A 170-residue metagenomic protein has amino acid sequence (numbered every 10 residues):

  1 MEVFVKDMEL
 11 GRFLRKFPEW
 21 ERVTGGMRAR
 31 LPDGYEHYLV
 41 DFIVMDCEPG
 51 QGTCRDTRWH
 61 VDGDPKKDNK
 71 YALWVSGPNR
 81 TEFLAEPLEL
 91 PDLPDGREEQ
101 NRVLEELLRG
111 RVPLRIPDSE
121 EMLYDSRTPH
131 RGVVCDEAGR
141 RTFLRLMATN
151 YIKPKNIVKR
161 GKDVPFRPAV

Functional and structural regions predicted by a protein language model:
M1-Y71: Signature of the catalytic double-stranded beta-helix
L10, G26, P65-K66, R80 (+4 more regions): A generic structural signal for solvent-exposed, polar alpha-helical segments
W20, L93-G96, R167: Intrinsically disordered, low-complexity segments enriched in proline/serine/threonine
Y38-D41, L73-V75, L123-D125, F143-R145: A structural signal for short, well-ordered beta-strand segments and their strand-loop junctions that often border
Q51-E121, P154-I157: Catalytic core of non-heme Fe(II) oxygenases with the double-stranded beta-helix
R102-V170: Catalytic core of Fe(II)/2-oxoglutarate
